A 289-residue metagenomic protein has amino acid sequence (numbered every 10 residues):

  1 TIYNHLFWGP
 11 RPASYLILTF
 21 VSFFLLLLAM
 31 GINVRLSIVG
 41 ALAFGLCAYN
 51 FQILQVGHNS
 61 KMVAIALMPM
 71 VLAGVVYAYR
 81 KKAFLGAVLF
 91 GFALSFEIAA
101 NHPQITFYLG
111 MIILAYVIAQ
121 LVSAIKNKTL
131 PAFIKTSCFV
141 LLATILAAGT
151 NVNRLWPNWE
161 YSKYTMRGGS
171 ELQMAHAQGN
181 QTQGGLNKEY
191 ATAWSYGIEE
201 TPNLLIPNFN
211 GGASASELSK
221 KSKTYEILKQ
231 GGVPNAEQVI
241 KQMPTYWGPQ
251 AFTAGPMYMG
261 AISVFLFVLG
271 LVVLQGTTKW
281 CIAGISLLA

Functional and structural regions predicted by a protein language model:
T1-I2, A43, L287-A289: Conserved oxyanion/phosphate-binding beta-strand-loop segments in alpha/beta enzyme cores
T1-P12: Juxtamembrane segments of multi-pass membrane glycosylation machinery that transfer sugars from lipid-linked donors
P10-G31, L36, T253-G284: Selective detector of the "anchor" transmembrane alpha-helix that sits immediately C-terminal
S14-M30, R35-S123, T136-N158: Membrane-embedded helix bundles of polyisoprenyl
N50-V63, M243-Y258, A289: Membrane-helix boundary/interfacial segments in multi-pass membrane proteins
I125-C138, K221, Y225-K241, L266-A289: Membrane-interface helix-loop-helix junctions at transmembrane boundaries of multi-pass membrane enzymes, predominantly
P131-W159, A175-T182, A283-A289: Hydrophobic alpha-helical membrane-interfacial segments at the cytosolic entry of transmembrane helices
N153-G270: Periplasmic/ER-lumenal interhelical loops and adjacent helix-loop junctions in multi-pass membrane proteins
